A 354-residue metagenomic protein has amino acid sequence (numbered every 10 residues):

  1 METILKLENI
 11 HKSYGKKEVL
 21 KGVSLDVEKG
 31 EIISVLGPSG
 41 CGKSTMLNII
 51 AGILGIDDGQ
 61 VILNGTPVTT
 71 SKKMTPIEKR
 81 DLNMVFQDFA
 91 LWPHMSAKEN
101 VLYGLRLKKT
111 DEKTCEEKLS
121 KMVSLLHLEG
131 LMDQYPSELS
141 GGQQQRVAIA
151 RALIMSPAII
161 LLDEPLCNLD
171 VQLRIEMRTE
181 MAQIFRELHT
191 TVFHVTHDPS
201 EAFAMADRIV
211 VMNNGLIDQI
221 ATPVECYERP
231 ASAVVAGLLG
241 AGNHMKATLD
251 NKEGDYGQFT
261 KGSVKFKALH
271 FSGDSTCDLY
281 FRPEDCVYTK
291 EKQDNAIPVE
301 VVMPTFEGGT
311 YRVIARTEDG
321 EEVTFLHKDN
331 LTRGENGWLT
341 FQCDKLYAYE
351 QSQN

Functional and structural regions predicted by a protein language model:
L36-P38: The feature captures the beta-strand-to-loop junction immediately N-terminal to the Walker
S44-L47, V147: ABC ATPase nucleotide-binding domain helices that frame the ATP-binding cleft
A51: Helix-to-loop junction immediately C-terminal to a conserved catalytic motif
D57-Q60, N214: Conserved coupling/switch loops of ABC nucleotide-binding domains, chiefly the family-specific signature
G59-T70: Conserved ABC transporter NBD signature motif
D81-N83, Q87, L91-V234: ABC ATPase nucleotide-binding domains
G242, K252-N354: Non-catalytic connector elements of ABC transporters
